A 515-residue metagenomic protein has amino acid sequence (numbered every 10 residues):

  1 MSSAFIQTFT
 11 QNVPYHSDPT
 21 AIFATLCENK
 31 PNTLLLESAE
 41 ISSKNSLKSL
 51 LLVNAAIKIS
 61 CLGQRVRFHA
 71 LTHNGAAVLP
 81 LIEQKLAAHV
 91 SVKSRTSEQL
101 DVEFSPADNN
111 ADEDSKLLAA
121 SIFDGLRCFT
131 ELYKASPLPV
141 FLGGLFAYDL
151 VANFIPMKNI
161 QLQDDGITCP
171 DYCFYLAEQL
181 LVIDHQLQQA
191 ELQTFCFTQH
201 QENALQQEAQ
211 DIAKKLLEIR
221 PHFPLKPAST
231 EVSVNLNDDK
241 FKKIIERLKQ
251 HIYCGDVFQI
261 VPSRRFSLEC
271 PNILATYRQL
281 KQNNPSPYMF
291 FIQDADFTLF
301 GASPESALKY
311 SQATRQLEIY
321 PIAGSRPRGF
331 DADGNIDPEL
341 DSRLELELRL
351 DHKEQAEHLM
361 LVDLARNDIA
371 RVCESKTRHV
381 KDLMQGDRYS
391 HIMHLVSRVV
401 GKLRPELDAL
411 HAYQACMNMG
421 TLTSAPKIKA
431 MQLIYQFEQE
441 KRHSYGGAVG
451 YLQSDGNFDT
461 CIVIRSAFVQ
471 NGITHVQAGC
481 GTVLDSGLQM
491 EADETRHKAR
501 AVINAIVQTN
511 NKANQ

Functional and structural regions predicted by a protein language model:
M1-Q515: Extended alpha-helical targeting/anchoring segments, especially N-terminal organellar/secretory targeting helices
